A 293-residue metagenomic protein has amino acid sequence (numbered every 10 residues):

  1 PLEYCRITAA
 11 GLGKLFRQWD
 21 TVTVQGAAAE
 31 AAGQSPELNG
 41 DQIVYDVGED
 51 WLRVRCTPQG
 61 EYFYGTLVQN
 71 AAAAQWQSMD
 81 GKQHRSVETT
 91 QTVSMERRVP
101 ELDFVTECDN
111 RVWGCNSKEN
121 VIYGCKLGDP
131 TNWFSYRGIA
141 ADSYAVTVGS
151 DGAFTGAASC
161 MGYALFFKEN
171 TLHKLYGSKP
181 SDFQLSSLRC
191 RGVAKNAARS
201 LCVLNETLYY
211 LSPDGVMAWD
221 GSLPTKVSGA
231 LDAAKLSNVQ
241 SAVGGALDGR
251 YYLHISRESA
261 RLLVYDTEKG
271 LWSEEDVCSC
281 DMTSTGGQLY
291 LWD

Functional and structural regions predicted by a protein language model:
P1-R98: Small/polar beta-strand repeat architecture
C5, C56, S78-G81, R85 (+7 more regions): Generic recognition of cysteine residues
A9, E30-Q34, M95-V99, T147-D151 (+2 more regions): Surface-exposed ligand/attachment interfaces on beta-rich extracellular proteins
T21, L102, D142-Y144, T207 (+1 more regions): Residue-level detection of beta-strand scaffold positions
Q25-A27, R55-T57, S78, Y123-R137 (+2 more regions): Predominantly extracellular/luminal cell-surface or secreted proteins
R85, E96-K174, R257-Y265: N-terminal beta-propeller domains
T89-Q91, R137-Y144, A246-R250: Surface-exposed acidic, glycine/proline-enriched linker/cap segments that occur as 15-30-residue helix-coil
N110-R111, S150-D293: Beta-sheet-dominated scaffold domains
